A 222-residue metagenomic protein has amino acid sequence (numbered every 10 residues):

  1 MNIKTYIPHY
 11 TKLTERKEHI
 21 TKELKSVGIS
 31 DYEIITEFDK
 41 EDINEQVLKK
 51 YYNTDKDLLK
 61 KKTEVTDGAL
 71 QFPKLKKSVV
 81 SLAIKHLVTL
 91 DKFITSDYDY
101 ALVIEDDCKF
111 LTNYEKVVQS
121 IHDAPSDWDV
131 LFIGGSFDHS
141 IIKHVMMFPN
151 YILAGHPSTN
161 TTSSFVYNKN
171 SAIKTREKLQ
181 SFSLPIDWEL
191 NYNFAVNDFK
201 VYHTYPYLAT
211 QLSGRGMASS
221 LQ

Functional and structural regions predicted by a protein language model:
M1-I104, C108-Q222: An acidic/histidine-cluster motif and surrounding catalytic segment that typifies divalent-metal-assisted enzyme active
